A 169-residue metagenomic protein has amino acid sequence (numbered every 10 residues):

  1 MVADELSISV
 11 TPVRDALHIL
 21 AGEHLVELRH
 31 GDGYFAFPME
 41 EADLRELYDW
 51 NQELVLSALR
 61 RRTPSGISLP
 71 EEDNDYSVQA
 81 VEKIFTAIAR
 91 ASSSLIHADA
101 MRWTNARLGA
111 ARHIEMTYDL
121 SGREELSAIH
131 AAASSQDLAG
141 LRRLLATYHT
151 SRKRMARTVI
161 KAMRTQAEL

Functional and structural regions predicted by a protein language model:
M1-R60: Short linear motifs at protein or domain termini
V10, R14, E41-Y48, S94 (+4 more regions): Amphipathic, non-membrane alpha-helical segments in soluble helical-bundle scaffolds
G22, D73-Y76, H113-D119: A short, ordered amphipathic alpha-helix with a cationic face
R29, P70-E71, H97-M101, L141-R142: Short, hydrophobic secondary-structure boundary micro-motifs
A36-S93, A132, D137-G140: All-alpha effector-binding/dimerization core of bacterial HTH-type transcriptional repressors
W50-R61, E82-R123, R154-M155, E168: Hydrophobic, amphipathic alpha-helical faces that serve as interaction scaffolds
I114-L169: C-terminal all-alpha effector/ligand-binding and dimerization domain of prokaryotic HTH-type transcriptional repressors
